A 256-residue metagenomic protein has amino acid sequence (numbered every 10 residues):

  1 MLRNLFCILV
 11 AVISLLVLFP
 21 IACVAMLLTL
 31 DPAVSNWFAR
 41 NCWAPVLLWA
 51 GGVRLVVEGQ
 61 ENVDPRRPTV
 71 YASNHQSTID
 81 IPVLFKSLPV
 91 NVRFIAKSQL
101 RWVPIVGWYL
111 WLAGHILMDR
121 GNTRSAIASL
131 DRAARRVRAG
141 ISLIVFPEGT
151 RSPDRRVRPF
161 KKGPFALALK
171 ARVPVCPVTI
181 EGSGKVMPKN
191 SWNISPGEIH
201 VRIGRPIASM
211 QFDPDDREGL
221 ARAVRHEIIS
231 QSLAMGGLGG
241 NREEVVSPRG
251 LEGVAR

Functional and structural regions predicted by a protein language model:
M1-V56, W108-L112: A transmembrane-helix-recognition feature enriched in membrane-embedded lipid enzymes and envelope glyco-/phospholipid
R3-V10, R40-A96: Conserved H-X4-D acyltransferase segment
L47, L84, Y109, A166-K170: Hydrophobic/aromatic ligand-binding patch that stacks against planar heteroaromatic rings of cofactors or nucleotides
V57, I116-D119, S209: Short acidic-hydrophobic, aromatic-tinged amphipathic segments that line or gate anion-handling sites
D64-D80, I105, S129, V137 (+2 more regions): Alpha-helical membrane-embedding segments and immediately adjacent membrane-interface amphipathic helices
Q76-A128, R132: Membrane-embedded segments
I127-R256: Non-catalytic C-terminal accessory region of glycerolipid acyltransferases and related lyso-lipid remodeling enzymes
